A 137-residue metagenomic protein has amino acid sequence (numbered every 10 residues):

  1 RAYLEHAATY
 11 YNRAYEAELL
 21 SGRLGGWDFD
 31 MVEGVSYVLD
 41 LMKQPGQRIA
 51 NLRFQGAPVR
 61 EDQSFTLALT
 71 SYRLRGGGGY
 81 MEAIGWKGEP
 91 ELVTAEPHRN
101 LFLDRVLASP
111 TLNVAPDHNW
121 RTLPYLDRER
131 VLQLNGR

Functional and structural regions predicted by a protein language model:
R1-R137: Catalytic centers of hydrolytic enzymes
